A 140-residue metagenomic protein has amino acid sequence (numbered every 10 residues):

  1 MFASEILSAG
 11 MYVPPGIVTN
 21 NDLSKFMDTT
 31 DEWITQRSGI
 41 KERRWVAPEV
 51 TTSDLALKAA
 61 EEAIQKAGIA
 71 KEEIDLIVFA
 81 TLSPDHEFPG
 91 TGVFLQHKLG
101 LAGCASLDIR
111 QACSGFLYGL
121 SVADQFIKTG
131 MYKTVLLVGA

Functional and structural regions predicted by a protein language model:
M1-V78, L99: Conserved "HGTGT" condensation-loop signature of ketosynthase/thiolase-family condensing enzymes that catalyze
A3, L76, S106, K133-L137: Short glycine-aspartate micro-motif
A9-M11, L82, A140: Cofactor-binding loop segments of dinucleotide-utilizing enzymes, especially the Rossmann-like FAD- and NAD(P)+-binding
D22-L23, G90-A102, D124-T129: A glycine- and small-aliphatic-rich helix-loop capping segment at beta-alpha/alpha-beta transitions that lines
T52, A56, F88, A112-F116: Conserved donor sugar-nucleotide recognition element shared by glycan-biosynthetic enzymes
I77-H86: Glycine-rich phosphate-binding loops at beta-strand->alpha-helix junctions
A80, R110, V135-A140: Short beta-strand segments
L107-K133: Active-site-proximal alpha-helical scaffold in enzymes
